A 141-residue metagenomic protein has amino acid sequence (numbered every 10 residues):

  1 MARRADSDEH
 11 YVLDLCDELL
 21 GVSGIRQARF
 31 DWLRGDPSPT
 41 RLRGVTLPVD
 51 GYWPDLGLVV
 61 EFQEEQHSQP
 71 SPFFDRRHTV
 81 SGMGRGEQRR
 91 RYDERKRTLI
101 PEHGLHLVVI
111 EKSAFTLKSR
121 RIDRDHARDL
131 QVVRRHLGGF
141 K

Functional and structural regions predicted by a protein language model:
M1-K141: Nucleic-acid endo/exonuclease domains
